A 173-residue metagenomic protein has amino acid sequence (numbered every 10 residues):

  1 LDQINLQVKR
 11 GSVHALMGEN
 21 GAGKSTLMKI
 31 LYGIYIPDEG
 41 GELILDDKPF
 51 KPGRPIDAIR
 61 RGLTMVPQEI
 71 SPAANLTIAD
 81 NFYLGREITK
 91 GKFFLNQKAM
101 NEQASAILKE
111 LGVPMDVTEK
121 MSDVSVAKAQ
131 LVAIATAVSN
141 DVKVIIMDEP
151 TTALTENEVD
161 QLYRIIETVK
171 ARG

Functional and structural regions predicted by a protein language model:
L1-G173: Glycine-rich phosphate-binding loops of nucleotide-dependent enzymes
